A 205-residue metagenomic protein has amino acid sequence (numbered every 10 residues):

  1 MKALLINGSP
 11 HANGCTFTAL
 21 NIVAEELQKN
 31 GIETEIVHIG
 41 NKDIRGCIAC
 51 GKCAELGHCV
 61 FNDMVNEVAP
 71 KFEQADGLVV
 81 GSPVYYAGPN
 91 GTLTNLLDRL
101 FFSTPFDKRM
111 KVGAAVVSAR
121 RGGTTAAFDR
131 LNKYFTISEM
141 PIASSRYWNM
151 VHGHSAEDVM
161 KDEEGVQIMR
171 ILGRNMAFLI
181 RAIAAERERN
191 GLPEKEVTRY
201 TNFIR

Functional and structural regions predicted by a protein language model:
K2-N30: N-terminal beta1-alpha1 ligand-phosphate binding loop
I32-K42: A short beta-strand-loop structural module common to alpha/beta enzyme folds
K42-F72, R199-R205: Cysteine-cluster motifs in flexible loop/terminal segments that predominantly coordinate metals
G51-E55, N132, K161-D162: Short, hinge-like loop/turn segments at secondary-structure boundaries
L56-Y147: Helix-loop-strand module that forms the ligand-binding subsite of alpha/beta enzymes
P141-R205: Glycine-rich phosphate/pyrophosphate-binding loop and the adjoining helix
